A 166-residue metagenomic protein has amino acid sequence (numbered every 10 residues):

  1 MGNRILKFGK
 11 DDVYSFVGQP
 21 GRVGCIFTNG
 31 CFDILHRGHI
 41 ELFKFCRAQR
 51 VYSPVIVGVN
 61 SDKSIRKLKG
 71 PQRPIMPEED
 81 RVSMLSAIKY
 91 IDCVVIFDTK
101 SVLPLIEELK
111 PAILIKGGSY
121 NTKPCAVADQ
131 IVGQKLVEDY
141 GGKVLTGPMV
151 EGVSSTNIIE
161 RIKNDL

Functional and structural regions predicted by a protein language model:
M1-L166: Nucleotidyltransferase catalytic core that binds NTPs
